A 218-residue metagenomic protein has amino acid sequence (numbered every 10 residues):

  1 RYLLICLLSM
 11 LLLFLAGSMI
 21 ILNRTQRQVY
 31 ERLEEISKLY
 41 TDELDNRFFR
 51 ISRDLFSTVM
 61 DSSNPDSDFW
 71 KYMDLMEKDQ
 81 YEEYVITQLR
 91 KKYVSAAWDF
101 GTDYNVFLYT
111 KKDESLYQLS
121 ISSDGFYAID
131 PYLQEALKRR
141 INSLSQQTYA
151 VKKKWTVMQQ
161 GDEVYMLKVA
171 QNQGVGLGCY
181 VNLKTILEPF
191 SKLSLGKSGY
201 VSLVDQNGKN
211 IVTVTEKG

Functional and structural regions predicted by a protein language model:
R1-E31: Extreme N-terminal signal-anchor transmembrane helix of membrane signaling/transducer proteins, especially in bacteria
R1-L7, V106, V201, G218: Short intrinsically disordered, low-complexity coil segments enriched in acidic
C6, M10-F14, Y40-E43, R47 (+1 more regions): Histidine kinase transmitter module recognition
I21, T102-Y104, V175: Envelope-exposed proteins and targeting segments
E31-S143: Extracytoplasmic/periplasmic sensory segments of membrane signal-transduction proteins
I86-F100, N172-V212, E216-K217: Solvent-exposed, extracytoplasmic
L119, Y127-A136, Q159-S194: Conserved beta-strands of PAS-like sensory domains
K138-Q171, S198-S202, Q206-K209, T215-G218: Membrane-proximal, non-catalytic sensory/regulatory domains of signal-transducing membrane proteins
